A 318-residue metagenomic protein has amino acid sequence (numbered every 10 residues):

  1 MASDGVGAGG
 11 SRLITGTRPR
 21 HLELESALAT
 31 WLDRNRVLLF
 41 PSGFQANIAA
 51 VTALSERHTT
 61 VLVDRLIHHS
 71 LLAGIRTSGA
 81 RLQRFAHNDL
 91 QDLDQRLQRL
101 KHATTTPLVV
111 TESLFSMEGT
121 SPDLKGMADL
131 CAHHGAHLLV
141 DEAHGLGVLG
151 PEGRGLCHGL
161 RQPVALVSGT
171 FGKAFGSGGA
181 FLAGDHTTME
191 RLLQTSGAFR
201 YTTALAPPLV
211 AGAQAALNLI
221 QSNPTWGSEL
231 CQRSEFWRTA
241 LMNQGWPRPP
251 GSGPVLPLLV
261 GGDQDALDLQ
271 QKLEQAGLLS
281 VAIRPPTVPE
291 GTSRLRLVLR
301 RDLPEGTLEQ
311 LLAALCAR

Functional and structural regions predicted by a protein language model:
S3-G43: Conserved N-terminal alpha-helix of the aminotransferase class I/II PLP-enzyme fold
S26, T30, Q275-L279, T287-R318: PLP-dependent enzyme catalytic core of the Aspartate aminotransferase-like
P41-S42, L62-G79: Substrate-binding/gating loop at the entrance of the active-site cleft, primarily in PLP-dependent aminotransferase-like
A50-H69, L90: Conserved PLP-anchoring active-site segment centered on the Schiff-base-forming lysine
Q83, H87-V140: Active-site phosphate-binding strand-loop segment of PLP-dependent enzymes
L160-R191: Active-site PLP attachment segment
A204-N223, E229, R233, M242: Structural motif of enzymes handling amino- and sulfur-group chemistry
S228-R238, M242-G277, G291-T292, L299-R301: Conserved PLP-binding catalytic core of the aspartate aminotransferase-like
